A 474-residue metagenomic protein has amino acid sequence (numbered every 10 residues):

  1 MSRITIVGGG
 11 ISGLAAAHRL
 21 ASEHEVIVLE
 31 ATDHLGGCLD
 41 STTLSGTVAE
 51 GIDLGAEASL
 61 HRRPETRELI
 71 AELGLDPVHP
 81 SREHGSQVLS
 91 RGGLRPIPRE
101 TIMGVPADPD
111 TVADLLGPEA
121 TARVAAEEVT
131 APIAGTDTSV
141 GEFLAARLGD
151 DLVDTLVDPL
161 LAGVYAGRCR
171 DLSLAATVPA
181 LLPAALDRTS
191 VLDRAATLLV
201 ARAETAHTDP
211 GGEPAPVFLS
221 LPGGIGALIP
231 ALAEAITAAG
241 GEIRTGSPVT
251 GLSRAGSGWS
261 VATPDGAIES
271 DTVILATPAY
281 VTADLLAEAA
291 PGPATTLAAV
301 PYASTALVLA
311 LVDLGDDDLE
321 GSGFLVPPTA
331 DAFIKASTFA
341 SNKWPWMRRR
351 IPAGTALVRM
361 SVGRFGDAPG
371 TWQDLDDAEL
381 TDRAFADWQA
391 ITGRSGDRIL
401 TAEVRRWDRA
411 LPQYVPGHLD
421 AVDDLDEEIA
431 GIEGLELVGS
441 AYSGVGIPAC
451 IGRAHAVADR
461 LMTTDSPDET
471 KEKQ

Functional and structural regions predicted by a protein language model:
S2-V28: N-terminal Rossmann-like FAD-binding beta1-loop-alpha1 element of flavoenzymes
S12, H34, Y280: Conserved Rossmann-like nucleotide-cofactor binding loop
A21-S45: Glycine-rich FAD pyrophosphate-binding loop
T47-P132: Dinucleotide-binding Rossmann-like beta1-alpha1 core, especially the glycine-rich loop that anchors the ADP
V78-P80, E242-R244, L400-E403, E436: General small-molecule cofactor/ligand-binding pocket signal
P98-P106, G258, A336-Q474: Conserved flavin/dinucleotide-binding core of flavoenzymes
A120, V124-G251: Active-site/ligand-binding neighborhood in enzyme catalytic cores
T245-V358, G363-Q373, I391, E469-Q474: Mid-domain catalytic core of redox enzymes that form a hydrophobic substrate pocket/lid adjacent to a catalytic redox
